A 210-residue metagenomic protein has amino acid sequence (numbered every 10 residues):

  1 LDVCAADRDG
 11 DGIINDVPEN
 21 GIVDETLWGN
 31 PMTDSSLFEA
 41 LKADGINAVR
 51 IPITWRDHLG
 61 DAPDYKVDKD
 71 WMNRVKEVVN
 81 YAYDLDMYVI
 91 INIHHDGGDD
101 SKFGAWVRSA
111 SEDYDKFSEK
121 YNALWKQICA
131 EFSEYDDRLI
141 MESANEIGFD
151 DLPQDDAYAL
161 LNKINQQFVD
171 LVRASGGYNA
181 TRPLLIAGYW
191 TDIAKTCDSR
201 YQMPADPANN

Functional and structural regions predicted by a protein language model:
L1, V49-I51, V89-I93, M141 (+2 more regions): Hydrophobic faces of well-ordered beta-strands that scaffold small-molecule active sites in alpha/beta enzyme cores
L1-N47, N73, S133-E134: Non-catalytic accessory regions flanking glycosidase/transglycosidase catalytic cores in CAZymes
A5, I14-V23, W55-N73, G97-F117 (+1 more regions): Surface-exposed, active-site-proximal loop segments in enzymatic domains
D24, D34-S36, D68, S143 (+1 more regions): Alpha-helix initiation/capping motif
L27-D100, K120, L161-Y178: Aromatic-lined substrate-binding rim segments of carbohydrate-active enzymes
K76-D100, R108-E112, W125-S143, Y158: Glycine/serine-rich loop-strand microenvironments at binding/catalytic pocket rims
D115-N210: Active-site region of glycoside hydrolase catalytic domains
